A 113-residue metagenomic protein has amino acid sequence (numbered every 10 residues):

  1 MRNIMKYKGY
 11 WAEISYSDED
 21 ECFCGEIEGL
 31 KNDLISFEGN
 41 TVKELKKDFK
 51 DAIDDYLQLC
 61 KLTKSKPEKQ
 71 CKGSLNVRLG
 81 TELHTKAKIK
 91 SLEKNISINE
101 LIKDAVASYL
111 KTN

Functional and structural regions predicted by a protein language model:
M1-F23, D51, Q58: N-terminal segment of the canonical double-stranded RNA-binding domain
S15, E38, N76-R78: Generic structural detector for well-ordered beta-strands
C22-L34: Positively charged, aromatic-enriched nucleic acid-contacting surfaces
N32-E44: A short, exposed loop/beta-hairpin motif centered on an aromatic-Gly-Thr core
T41-D55: A short, charged, amphipathic alpha-helix used as a generic interaction element across diverse proteins
L62-R78, E82, L92-K94, E100: Short Lys/Arg-rich basic patches
I98-N113: Short, basic amphipathic alpha-helical segments that act as recognition/interaction helices in nucleic-acid-binding
